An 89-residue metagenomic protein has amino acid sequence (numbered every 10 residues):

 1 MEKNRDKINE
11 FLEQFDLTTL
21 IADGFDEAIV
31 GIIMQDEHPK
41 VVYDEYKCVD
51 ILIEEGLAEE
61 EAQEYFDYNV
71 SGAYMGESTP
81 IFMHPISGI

Functional and structural regions predicted by a protein language model:
E2-I89: C-terminal alpha-helical interaction appendages
